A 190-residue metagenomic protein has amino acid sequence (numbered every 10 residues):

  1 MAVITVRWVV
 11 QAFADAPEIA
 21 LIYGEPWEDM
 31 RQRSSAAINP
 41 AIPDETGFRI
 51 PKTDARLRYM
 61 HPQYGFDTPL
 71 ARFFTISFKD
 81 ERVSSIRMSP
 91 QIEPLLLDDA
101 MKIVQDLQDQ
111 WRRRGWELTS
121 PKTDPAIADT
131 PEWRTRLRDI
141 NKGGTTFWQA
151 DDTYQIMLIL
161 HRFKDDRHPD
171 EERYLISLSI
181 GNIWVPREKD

Functional and structural regions predicted by a protein language model:
A2-E81, S89-P90: N-terminal leader/targeting segments
V10, A20, Q105-Q108, M157: Generic detector of well-ordered alpha-helical segments enriched in charged/polar residues, highlighting helical
A41-D44, R49-K79, P131-D190: Long, continuous compositionally biased terminal/linker segments
L70-G143, W184, D190: Long, charged/polar, surface-exposed segments that mediate recognition or autoinhibition
